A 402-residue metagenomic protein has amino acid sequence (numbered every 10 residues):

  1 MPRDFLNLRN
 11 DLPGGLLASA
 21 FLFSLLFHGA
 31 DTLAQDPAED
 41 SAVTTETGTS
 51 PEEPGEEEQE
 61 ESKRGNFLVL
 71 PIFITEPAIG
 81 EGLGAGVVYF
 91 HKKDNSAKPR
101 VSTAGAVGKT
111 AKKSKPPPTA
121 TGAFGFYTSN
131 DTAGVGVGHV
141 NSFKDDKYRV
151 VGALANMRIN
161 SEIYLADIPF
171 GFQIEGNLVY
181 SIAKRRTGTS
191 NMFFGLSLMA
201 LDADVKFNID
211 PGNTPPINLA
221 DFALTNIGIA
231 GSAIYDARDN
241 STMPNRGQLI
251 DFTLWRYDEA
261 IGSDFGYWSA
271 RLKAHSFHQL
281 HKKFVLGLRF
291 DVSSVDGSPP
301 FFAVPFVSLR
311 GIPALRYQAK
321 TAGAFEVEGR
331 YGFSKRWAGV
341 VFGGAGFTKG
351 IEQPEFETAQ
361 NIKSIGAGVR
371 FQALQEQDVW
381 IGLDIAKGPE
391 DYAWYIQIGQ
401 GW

Functional and structural regions predicted by a protein language model:
M1-Q59: Cleavable N-terminal export/targeting peptides
Q59-F67, I74-T225, A319, V379-W380 (+2 more regions): Gram-negative/organellar outer-membrane beta-barrel architecture
F67, L83-A85, A133-V137, N177-S181 (+9 more regions): Hydrophobic, lipid-facing positions within transmembrane beta-strands of outer-membrane proteins
V69-P71, A120-F126, L249-W255, R289-D291 (+2 more regions): Extended hydrophobic secondary-structure segments that form protein cores and membrane-embedded regions
F90-D94, F126-T132, M157-Y164, L201-V205 (+7 more regions): Sequence/structural signature of outer-membrane beta-barrel proteins
A123-F124, L165-F170, N213-A220, R256-G262 (+2 more regions): Extracellular loop and loop/strand-boundary signature of outer-membrane beta-barrel proteins
I227-I351: C-terminal outer-membrane beta-barrel translocator/porin domains of Gram-negative envelope proteins and their
Q360: Glycine-rich, small/acidic residue-mixed loop/short-helix segments
